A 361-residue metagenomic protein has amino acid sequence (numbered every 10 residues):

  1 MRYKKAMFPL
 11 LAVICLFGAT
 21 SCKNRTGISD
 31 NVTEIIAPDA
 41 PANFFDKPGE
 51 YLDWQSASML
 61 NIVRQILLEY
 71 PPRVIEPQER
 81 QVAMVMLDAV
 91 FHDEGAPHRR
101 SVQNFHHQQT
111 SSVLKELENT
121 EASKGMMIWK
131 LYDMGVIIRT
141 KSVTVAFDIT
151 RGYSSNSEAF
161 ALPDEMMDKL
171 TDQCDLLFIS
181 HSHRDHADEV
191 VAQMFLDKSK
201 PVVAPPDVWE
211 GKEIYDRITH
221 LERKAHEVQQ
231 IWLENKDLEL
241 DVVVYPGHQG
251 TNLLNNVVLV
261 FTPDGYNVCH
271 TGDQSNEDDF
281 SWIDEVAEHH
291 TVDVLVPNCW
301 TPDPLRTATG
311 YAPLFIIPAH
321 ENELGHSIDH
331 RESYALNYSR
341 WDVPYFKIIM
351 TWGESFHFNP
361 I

Functional and structural regions predicted by a protein language model:
M1-P9: Bacterial N-terminal signal peptides that target proteins for export
G18-S21: C-terminal motif of bacterial Sec signal peptides marking the signal peptidase cleavage site
T26-G49, D216-D241, T309-I361: Binuclear metal-ion centers of metallo-dependent hydrolases, dominated by the metallo-beta-lactamase
T26-I75, N104-G125, L131, G135-F178 (+3 more regions): Pre-active-site segment of Zn-dependent metallo-hydrolases
R100-S123, A204-Y266, R340-P360: Metallo-beta-lactamase
A146-D148, Q173-A187, V203-D207, C269-Q274 (+3 more regions): Active-site neighborhood of phospho(di)ester-bond hydrolases with catalytic His/Asp-centered motifs
D164-V228: Active-site HxH/HxHxD metal-binding segment of metal-dependent hydrolases
V190, Y245-A312: Active-site-proximal loop/helix segments of hydrolase catalytic cores
